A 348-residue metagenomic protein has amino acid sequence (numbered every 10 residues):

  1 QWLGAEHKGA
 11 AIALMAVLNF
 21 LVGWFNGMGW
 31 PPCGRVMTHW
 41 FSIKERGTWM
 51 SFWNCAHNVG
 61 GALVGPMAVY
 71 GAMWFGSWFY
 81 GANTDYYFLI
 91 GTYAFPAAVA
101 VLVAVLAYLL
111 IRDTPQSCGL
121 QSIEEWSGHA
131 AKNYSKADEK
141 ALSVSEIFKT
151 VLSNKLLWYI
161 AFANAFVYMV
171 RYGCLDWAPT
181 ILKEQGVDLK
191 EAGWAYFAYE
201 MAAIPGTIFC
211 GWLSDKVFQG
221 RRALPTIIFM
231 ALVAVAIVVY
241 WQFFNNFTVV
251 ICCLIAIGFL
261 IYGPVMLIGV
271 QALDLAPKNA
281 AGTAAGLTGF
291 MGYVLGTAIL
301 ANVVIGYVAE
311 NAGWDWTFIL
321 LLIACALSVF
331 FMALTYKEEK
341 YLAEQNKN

Functional and structural regions predicted by a protein language model:
Q1-K8, A231-N245: C-terminal ends and interior cores of transmembrane alpha-helices in multi-pass membrane transporters/permeases
L18-A56: Cytoplasmic helix-loop-helix junction between adjacent transmembrane helices in 12-TM secondary transporters
G47-M73, G289-A301: Glycine-rich segments within core transmembrane alpha-helices of 12-TM secondary carriers
I90-L109, W316-L334: Symmetry-related core transmembrane helices of the 12-TM Major Facilitator Superfamily/SLC fold
S117-Y159: Juxtamembrane intracellular "pre-TM" segments in multi-pass secondary transporters
L152-I208, V265, T297, A301-I305: Extracytoplasmic gate region of multi-pass secondary transporters
I208-Q219, A309: Helix-to-loop junctions at the C-terminal end of transmembrane segments in multipass secondary transporters
K216-M230: Cytoplasmic membrane-interface "Motif A"-like loop-to-helix N-cap segments of 12-TM Major Facilitator Superfamily
